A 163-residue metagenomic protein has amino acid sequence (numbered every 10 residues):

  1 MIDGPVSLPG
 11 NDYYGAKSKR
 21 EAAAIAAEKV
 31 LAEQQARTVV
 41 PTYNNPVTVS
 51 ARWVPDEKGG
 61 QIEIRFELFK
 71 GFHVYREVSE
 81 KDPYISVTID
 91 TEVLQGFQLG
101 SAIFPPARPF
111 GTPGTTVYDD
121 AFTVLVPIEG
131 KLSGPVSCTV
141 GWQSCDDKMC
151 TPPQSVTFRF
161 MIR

Functional and structural regions predicted by a protein language model:
M1-R163: Extracellular/lumen-exposed scaffold segments
